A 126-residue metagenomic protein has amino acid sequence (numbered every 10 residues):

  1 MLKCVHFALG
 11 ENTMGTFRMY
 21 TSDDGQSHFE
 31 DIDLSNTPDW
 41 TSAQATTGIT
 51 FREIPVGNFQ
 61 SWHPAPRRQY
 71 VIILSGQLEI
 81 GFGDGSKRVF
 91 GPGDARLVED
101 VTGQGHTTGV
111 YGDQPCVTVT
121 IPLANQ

Functional and structural regions predicted by a protein language model:
L2-E53: A short, N-terminal "cap"/entry segment at the start of jelly-roll beta-barrel domains of the cupin/DSBH fold
L34-T37, G48-A65, D100-G103: Conserved short histidine dyad/triad with adjacent acidic residue
P38, F59-Q60, Q77-G81, A95 (+1 more regions): Short beta-strand segments in beta-sandwich/barrel cores
A65-I80: Short, conserved beta-strand element in jelly-roll/cupin
D84-E99: Short acidic-glycine-tyrosine-enriched beta hairpin
L97-V101, T107, Y111-Q126: A short hydrophobic beta-strand segment most commonly corresponding to one strand of the jelly-roll/cupin
